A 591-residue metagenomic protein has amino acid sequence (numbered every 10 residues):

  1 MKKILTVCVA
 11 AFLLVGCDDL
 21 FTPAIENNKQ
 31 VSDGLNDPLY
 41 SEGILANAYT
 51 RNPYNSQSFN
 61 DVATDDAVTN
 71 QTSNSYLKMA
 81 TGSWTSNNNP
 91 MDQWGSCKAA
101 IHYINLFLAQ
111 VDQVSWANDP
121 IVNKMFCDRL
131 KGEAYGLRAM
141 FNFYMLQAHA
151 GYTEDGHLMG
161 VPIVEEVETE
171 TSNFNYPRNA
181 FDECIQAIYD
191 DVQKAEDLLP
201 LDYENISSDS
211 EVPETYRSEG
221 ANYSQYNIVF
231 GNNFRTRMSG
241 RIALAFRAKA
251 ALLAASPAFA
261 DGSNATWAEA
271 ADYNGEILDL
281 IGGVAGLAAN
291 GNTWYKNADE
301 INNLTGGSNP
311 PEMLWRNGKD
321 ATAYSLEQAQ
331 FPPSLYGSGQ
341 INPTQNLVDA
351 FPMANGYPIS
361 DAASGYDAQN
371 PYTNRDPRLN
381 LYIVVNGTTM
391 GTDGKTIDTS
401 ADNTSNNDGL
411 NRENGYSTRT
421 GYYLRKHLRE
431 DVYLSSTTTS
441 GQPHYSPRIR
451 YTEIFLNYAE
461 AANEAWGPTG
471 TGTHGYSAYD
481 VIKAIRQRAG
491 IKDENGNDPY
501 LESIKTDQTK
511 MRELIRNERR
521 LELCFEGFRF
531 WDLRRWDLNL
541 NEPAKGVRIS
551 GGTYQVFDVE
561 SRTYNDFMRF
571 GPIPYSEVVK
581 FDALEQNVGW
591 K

Functional and structural regions predicted by a protein language model:
M1-N27: Bacterial Sec-dependent N-terminal signal peptides
C17-A63, N88, V114, F351-T373 (+3 more regions): Membrane-proximal, proline-rich intrinsically disordered regions
C17-D18, C97-A100, D182, A187-Y189 (+9 more regions): Long, intrinsically disordered, low-complexity segments
D37, E42-G43, T50, N74-G151 (+5 more regions): Conserved, well-structured interaction surfaces
S58-N74, A150-E165, L201-I242, S256-I341 (+3 more regions): Short, surface-exposed recognition loops and adjoining beta-strand edges that mediate ligand/DNA contacts, enriched
R138-A139, R247-K249, P443-K492: Extended amphipathic alpha-helical segments enriched in small hydrophobics
Y366-Y451: Flexible, polar/acidic helix-loop-strand segments at domain edges
